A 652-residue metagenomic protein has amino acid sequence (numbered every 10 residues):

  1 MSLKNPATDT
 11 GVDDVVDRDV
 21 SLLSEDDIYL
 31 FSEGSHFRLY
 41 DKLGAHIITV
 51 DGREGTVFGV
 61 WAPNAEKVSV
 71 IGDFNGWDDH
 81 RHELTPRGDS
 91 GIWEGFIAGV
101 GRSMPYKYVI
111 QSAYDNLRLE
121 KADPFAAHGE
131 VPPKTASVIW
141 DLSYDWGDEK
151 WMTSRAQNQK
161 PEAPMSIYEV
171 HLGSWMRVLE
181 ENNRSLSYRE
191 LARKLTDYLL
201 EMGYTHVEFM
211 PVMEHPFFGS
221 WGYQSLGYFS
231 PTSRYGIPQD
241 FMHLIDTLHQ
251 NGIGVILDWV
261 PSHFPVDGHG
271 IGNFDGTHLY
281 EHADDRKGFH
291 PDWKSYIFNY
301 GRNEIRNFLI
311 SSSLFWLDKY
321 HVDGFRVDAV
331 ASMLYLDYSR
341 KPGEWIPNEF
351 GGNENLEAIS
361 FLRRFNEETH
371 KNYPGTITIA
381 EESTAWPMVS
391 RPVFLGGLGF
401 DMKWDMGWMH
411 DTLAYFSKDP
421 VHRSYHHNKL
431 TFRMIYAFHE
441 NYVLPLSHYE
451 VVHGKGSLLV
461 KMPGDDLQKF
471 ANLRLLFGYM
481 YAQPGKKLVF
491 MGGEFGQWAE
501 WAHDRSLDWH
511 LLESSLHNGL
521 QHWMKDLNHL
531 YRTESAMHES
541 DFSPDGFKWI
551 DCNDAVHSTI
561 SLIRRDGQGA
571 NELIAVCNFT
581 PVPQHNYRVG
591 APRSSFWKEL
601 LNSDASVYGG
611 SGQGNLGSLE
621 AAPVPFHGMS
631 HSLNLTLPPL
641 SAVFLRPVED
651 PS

Functional and structural regions predicted by a protein language model:
M1-V57, R87-E169, S174-N183, E190 (+1 more regions): The feature marks proteins involved in alpha-glucan
V60, Y108, V170, L199 (+12 more regions): Conserved, mostly hydrophobic/aromatic
W61-V68, P592-S594: Short proline/glycine-enriched turn/loop motifs at strand-loop junctions of beta-rich domains
H80-G88: Short, surface-exposed loop motifs enriched in S/T, G, D/E and P with embedded aromatic residues
R102-Y106, L616-S652: C-terminal beta-strand-rich structural cap/linker in extracellular carbohydrate-active enzymes
E130, E149-E162, H171-E354, L619: Substrate-binding/active-site clefts of carbohydrate-active enzymes
P132, H321-D323, Y338-D504, R532-D604 (+1 more regions): Conserved alpha/beta catalytic core and glycan-binding cleft of carbohydrate-active enzymes
L516-M537: Catalytic cores of secreted or luminal carbohydrate-active enzymes
